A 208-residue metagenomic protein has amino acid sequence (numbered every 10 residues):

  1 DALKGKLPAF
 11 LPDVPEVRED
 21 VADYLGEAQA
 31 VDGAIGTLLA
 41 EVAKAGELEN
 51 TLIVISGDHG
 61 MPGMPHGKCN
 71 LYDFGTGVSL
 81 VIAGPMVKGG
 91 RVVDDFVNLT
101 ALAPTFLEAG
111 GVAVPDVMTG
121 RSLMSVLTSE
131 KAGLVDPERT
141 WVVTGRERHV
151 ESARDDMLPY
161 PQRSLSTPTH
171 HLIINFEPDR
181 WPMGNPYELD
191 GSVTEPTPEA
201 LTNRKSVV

Functional and structural regions predicted by a protein language model:
D1-L99, A103, L107-M118, S152 (+5 more regions): Active-site-proximal cap/lid insertion segments
R121-L127, K131-R148, M157-Y160: Polar, glycine-rich mid-to-C-terminal structural blocks that act as macromolecule-binding/assembly scaffolds
P168-H170: Well-ordered beta-strand scaffold positions
